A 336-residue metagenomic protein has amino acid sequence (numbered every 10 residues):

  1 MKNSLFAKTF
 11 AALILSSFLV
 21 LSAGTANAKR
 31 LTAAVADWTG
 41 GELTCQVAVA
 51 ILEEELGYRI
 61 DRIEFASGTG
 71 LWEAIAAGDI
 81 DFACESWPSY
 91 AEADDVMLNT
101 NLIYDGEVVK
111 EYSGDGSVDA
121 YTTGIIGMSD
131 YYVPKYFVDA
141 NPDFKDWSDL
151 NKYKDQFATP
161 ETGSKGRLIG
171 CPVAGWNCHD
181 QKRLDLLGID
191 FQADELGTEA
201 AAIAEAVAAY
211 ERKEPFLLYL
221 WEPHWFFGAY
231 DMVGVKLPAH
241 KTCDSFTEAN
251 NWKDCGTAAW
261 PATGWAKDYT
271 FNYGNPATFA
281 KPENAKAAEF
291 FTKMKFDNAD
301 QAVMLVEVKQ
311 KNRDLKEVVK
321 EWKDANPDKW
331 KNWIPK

Functional and structural regions predicted by a protein language model:
A28-G40, Y58-E64, K165-I169, F291: Short, well-ordered beta-strand elements
G40, G175-F191, L196-K213, H224-W225 (+1 more regions): An extracytoplasmic/periplasmic, membrane-proximal ligand-sensing/linker region
G40-Y58, L184: Short, polar/charged alpha-helical segment
C45, I63-K110, E205, W225-Y230: Pocket-flanking alpha-helical
W72-W87, R167-F246: Ligand-binding pocket segment of bilobal, Venus flytrap-like solute-binding proteins
G106-L168: A conserved helix-loop-strand patch within extracytoplasmic ligand-binding domains of the periplasmic binding
I126-D139, D268-E283, V306-E307: A bilobed periplasmic-binding-protein/Venus flytrap-type ligand-binding module shared by bacterial periplasmic
G228-F290, M294: C-terminal lobe and pocket-closing loops of periplasmic/extracytoplasmic Venus-flytrap solute-binding proteins
